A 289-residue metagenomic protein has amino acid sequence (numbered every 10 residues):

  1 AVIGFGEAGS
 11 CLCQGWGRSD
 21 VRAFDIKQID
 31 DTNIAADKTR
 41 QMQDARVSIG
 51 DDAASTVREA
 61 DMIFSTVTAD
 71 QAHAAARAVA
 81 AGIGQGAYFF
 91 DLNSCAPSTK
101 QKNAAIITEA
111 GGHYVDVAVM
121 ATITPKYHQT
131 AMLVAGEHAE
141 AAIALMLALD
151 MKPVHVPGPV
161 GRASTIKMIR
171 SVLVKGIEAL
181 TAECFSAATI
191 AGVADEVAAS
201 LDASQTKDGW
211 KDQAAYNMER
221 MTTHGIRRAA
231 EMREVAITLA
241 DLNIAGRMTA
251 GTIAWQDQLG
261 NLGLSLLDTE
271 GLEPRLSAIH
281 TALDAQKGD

Functional and structural regions predicted by a protein language model:
A1-R58: NAD(P)+-binding Rossmann beta1-loop-alpha1 motif at the extreme N-terminus of oxidoreductases
I3, C95-K175: Rossmann-fold dinucleotide-binding core
W16, M42-Q43, I107-T108, M146 (+2 more regions): A generic structural signal for well-ordered alpha-helical segments
R18, R46, A60, G86 (+2 more regions): Short, well-ordered alpha-helix to beta-strand connector turns
A53-Y114: Rossmann-fold NAD(P) dinucleotide-binding segment
I166-L272: Helical "substrate-binding/catalytic lid" subdomain of Rossmann-like NAD(P)-dependent dehydrogenases/reductases
T269-D289: Short, basic/aromatic-enriched C-terminal tail that caps enzymatic domains
